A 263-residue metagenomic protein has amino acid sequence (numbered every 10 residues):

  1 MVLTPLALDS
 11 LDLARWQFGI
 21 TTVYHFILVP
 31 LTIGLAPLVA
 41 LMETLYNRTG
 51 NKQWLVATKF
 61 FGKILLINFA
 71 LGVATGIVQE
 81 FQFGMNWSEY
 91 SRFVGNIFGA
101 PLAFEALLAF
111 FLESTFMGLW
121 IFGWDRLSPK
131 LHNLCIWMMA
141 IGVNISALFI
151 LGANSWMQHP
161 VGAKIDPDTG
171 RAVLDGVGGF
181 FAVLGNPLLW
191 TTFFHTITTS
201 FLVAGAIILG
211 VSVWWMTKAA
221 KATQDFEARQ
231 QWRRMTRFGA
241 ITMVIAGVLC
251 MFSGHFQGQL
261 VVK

Functional and structural regions predicted by a protein language model:
V2-K263: Polytopic transmembrane helical bundles with strong interfacial aromatic enrichment
